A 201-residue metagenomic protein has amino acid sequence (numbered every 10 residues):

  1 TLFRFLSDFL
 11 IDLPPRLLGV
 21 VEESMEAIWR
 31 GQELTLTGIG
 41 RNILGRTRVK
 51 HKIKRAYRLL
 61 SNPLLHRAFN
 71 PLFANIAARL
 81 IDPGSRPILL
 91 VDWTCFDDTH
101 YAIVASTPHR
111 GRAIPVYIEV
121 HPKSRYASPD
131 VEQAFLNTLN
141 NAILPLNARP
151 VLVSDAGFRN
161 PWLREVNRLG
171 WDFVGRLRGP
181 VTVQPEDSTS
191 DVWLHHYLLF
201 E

Functional and structural regions predicted by a protein language model:
T1, F5-P83: Electropositive nucleic-acid engagement tracts
T1-R4, D8, L18, H109-G111 (+3 more regions): Extended interaction regions within the primary functional domain
S24-M25, R41, Y117, H121-S124: Residue-level detector of alpha-helix boundaries and kinks
I39, I88-T94, A105, A113 (+2 more regions): Short, conserved catalytic/metal-binding motifs centered on acidic residues
I43, L60, C95-D97, A105-G111 (+3 more regions): Generic hydrophobic/packing signal
I43-R46, N75-R79, V104-S106, N160-W162 (+1 more regions): Intrinsically disordered, low-complexity boundary segments flanking structured domains
P63-I114: Structured nucleic-acid-interacting core domains from mobile-element enzymes and related host factors, especially RNase
I118-E201: An internal, acidic/charged active-site-proximal segment that coordinates divalent cations and/or engages
